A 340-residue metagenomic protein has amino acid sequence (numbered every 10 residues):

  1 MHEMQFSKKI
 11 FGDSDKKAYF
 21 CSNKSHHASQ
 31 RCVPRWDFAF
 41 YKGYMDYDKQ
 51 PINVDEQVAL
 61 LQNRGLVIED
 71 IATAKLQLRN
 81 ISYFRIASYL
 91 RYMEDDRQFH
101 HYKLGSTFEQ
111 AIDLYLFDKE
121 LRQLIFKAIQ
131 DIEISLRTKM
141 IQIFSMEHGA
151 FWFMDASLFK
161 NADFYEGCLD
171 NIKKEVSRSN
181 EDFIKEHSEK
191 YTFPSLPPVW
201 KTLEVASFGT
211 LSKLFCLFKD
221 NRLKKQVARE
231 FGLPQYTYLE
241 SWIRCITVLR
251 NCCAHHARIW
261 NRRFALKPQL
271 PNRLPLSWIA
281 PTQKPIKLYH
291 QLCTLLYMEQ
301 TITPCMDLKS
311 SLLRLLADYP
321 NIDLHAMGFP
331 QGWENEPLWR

Functional and structural regions predicted by a protein language model:
M1-M4: Methionine residue identity
F6, F11, Y19-F20, F38-Y44: Aromatic (phenylalanine/tyrosine) cluster motif
N23, H27-R340: Long, contiguous internal "core" modules enriched in hydrophobic/ aromatic residues
